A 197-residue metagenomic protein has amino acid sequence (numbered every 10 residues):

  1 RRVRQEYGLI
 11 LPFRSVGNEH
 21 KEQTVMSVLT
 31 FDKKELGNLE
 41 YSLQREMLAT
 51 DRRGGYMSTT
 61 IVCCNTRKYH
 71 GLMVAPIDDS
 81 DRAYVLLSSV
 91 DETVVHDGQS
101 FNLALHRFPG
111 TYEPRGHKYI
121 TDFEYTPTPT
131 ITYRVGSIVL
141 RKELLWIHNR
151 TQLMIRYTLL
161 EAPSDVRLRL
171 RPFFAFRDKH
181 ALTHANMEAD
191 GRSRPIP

Functional and structural regions predicted by a protein language model:
R1-R4, R14: Basic polycationic patches enriched in arginine
G8-P12, E22-P197: Terminal accessory carbohydrate-recognition/targeting modules of carbohydrate-active enzymes
